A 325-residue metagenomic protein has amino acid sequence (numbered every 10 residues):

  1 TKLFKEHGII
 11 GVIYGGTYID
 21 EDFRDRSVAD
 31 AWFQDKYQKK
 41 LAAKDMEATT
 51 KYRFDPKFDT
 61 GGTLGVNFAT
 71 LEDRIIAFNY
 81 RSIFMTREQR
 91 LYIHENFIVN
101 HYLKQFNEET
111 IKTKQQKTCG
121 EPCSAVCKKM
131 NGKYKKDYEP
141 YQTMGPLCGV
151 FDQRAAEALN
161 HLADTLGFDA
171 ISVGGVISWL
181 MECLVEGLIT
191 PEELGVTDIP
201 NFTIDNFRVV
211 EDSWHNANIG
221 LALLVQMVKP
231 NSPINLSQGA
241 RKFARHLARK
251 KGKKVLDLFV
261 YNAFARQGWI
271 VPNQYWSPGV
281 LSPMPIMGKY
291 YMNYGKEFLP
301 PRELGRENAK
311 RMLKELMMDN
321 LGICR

Functional and structural regions predicted by a protein language model:
K2-R325: Extended C-terminal regions of large enzymes
